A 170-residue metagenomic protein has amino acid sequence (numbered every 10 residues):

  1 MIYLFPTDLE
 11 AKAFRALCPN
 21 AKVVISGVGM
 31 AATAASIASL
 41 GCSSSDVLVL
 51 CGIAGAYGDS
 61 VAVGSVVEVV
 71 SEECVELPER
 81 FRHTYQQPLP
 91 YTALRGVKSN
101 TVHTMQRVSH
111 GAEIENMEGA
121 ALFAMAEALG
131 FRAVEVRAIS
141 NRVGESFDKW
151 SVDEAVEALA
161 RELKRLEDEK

Functional and structural regions predicted by a protein language model:
I2, T7-K170: Glycine-rich phosphate- or other oxyanion-binding loops that anchor nucleotides, phosphorylated ligands
